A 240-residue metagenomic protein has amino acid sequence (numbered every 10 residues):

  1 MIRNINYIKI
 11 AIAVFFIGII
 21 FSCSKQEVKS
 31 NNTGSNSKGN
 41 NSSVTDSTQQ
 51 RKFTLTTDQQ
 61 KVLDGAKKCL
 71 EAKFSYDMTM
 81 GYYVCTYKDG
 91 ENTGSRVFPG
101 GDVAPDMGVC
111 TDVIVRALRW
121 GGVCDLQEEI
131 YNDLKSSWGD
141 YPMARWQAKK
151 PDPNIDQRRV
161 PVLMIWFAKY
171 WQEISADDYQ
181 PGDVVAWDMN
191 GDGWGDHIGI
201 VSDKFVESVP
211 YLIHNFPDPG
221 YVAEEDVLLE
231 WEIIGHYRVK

Functional and structural regions predicted by a protein language model:
I2-A11: Bacterial N-terminal signal peptides that target proteins for export
A13-F15: Core hydrophobic alpha-helical transmembrane segments of single-pass membrane proteins
I19-S22: C-terminal motif of bacterial Sec signal peptides marking the signal peptidase cleavage site
S24-E27: Bacterial signal peptide processing site
N36-M164: N-terminal capping segments
D58, L63, K135-P219: ...with weaker cross-activation on analogous glycine-rich loops/strands in unrelated enzymes
S208-K240: Low-complexity, Gly/Ser/Thr/Pro-rich intrinsically disordered linker/tail segments
